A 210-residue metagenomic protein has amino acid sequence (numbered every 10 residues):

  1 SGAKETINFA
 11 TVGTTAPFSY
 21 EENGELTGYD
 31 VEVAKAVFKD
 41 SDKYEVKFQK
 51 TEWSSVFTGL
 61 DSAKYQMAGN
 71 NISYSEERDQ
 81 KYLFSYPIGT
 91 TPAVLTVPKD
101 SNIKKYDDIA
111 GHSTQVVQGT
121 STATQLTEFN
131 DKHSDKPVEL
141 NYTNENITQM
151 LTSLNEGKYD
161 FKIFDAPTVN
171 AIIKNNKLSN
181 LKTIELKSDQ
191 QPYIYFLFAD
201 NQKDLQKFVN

Functional and structural regions predicted by a protein language model:
G2-N71, T143: Extracytoplasmic small-molecule ligand-binding "clamshell" domains of the periplasmic binding protein/Venus flytrap
V12-G13, G89-V97, A166-P167, K174-N210: Periplasmic-binding protein-like
T14-T15, N23-L26, S73-Y74, V97-N102 (+3 more regions): Short coil/turn segments
E21, A34-Y44, T122-N144, I173-L178: Ligand-binding cleft/hinge of the Venus flytrap
V31-S41, D100-I103, D107-S121, N170 (+1 more regions): Extended ligand-binding regions for polar small-molecule ligands
K35, K47-D108, L181-S188: Acidic, polar ligand-binding/catalytic clefts
K39-K43, Q49-K50, S54-M67, K81 (+2 more regions): Short helices/loops that flank or line small-molecule/ion binding pockets
S55-T58, N70-K81, Q125-E128, T152-Q190: A ligand-binding cleft/hinge motif common to bilobed small-molecule-binding domains
